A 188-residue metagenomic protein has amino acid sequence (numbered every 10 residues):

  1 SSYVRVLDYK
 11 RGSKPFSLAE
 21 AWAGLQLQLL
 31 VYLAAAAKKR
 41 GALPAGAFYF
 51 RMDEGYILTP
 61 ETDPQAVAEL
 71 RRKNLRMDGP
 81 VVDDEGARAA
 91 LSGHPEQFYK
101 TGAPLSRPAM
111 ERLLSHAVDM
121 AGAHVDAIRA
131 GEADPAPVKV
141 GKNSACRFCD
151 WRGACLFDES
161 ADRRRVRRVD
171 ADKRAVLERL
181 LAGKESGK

Functional and structural regions predicted by a protein language model:
S1-K188: Structural signature of nuclease core domains in nucleic-acid processing machines
